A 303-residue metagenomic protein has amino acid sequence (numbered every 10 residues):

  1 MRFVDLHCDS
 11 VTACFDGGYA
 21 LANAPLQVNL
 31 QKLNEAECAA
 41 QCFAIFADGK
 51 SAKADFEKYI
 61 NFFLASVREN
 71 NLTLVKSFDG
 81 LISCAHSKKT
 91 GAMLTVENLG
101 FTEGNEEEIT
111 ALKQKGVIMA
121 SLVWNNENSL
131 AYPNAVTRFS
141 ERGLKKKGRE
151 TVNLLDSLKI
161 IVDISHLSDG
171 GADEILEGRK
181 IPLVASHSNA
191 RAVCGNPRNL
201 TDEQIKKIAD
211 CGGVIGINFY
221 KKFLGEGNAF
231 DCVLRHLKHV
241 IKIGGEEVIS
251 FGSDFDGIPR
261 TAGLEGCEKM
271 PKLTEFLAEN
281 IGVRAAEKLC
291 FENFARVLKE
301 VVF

Functional and structural regions predicted by a protein language model:
M1-N218, K222-G227, K238-I241, V248 (+2 more regions): Extended, charged catalytic domains and RNA/DNA-binding interfaces, predominantly in divalent-metal-using enzymes
A24, D231, L264-E268: Soluble non-cytosolic domains of exported or imported proteins
F46-D48, G257, C290-R296: A short, acidic, flexible beta-alpha connecting loop/helix-capping segment that sits on the rim of active
F219, G244-C267: Short acidic/histidine-rich active-site segments
A229, V233-H239, G244-G245, E292-F303: C-terminal functional module detector
E265-F303: Mid-to-C-terminal alpha-helical segments outside catalytic/metal-binding sites
